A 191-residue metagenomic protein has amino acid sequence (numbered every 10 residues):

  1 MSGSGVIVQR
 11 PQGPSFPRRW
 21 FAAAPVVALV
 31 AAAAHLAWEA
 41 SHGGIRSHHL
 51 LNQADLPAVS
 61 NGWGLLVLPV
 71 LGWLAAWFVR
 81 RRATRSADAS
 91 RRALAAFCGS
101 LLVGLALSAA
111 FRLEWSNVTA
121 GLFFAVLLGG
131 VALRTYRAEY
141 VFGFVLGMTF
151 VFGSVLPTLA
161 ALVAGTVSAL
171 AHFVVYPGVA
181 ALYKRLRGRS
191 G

Functional and structural regions predicted by a protein language model:
M1-R10, R189-G191: Short, intrinsically disordered terminal tails adjacent to the first/last structured region
R10-V26, R91-A96: N-terminal membrane topogenic signal
R18-D88: Selected alpha-helical membrane-embedding segments in polytopic membrane proteins
P25-L29, L65, P69, F97-L105 (+1 more regions): Alpha-helical transmembrane spans of integral membrane proteins, capturing the lipid-embedded, hydrophobic core of TM
A31-L36, L101-A110, G130-V131, L146-P157 (+1 more regions): Aromatic-anchored segments of alpha-helical transmembrane domains
V79-A87, E114-W115, V179, Y183-R187: Membrane-interfacial segments
A93, F97-M148: Membrane-proximal helix-loop-helix units in multi-pass membrane proteins
E139-G191: Terminal transmembrane helical module of multi-pass membrane proteins
